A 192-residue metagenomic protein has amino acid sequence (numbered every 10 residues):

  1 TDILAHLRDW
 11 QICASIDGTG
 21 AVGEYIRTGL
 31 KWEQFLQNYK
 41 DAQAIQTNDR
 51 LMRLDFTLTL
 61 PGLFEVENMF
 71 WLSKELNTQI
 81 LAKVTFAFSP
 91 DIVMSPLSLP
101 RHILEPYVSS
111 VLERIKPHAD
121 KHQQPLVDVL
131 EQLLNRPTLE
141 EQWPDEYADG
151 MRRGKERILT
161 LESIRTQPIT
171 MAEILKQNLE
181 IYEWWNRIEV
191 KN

Functional and structural regions predicted by a protein language model:
T1-A87: Radical SAM/AdoMet-radical enzyme domain recognition
I3, K40, I103, Y107 (+2 more regions): Intrinsically disordered, low-complexity regions enriched in Ser/Pro/Gly/Gln/His and often acidic
L58-L63, L81-E113, Q123, V127-E140 (+2 more regions): Flexible glycine/acidic-rich beta-alpha junction loops that bind and position SAM and/or redox cofactors in anaerobic
N68, L72, A82-F86, L97-L99 (+2 more regions): Hydrophobic transmembrane signal anchors and adjacent membrane-proximal interface regions, especially in viral
E113-N192: Radical SAM enzyme core and accessory elements
